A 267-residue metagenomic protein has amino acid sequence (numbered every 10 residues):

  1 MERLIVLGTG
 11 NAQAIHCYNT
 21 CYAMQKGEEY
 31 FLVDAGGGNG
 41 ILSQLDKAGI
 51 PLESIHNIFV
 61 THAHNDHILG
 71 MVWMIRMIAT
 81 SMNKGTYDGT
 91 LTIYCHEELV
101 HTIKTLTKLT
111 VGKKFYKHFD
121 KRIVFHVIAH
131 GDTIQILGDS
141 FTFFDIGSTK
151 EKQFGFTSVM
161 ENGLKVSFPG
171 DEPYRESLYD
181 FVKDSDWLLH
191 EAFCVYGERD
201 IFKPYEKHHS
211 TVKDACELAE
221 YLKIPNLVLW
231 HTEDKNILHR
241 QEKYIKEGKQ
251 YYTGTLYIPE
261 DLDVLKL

Functional and structural regions predicted by a protein language model:
M1-A48, K152-G170, W187: Conserved beta-strand hairpin/beta-sheet module of binuclear metal-dependent hydrolase folds, prominently
A12, I93, L99-V100, T232-I237: Short histidine/acidic/glycine/proline-rich micro-motifs that form metal- and phosphate-coordinating active-site loops
A14-H16, V127-G197: Active-site-proximal loop/helix segment associated with metal-binding centers of metalloenzymes
V33-G36, H56-A63, H96, V166-E172 (+3 more regions): Active-site neighborhood of phospho(di)ester-bond hydrolases with catalytic His/Asp-centered motifs
N39-L91: Active-site metal-binding motif and surrounding structural segment of the metallo-beta-lactamase
M74, I78-T92, K152-F154, V159-M160 (+1 more regions): P-loop/Walker A phosphate-binding loop and immediately adjacent motor/lid segment at beta-alpha junctions
Y87-K152, K249, D261: Metallo-beta-lactamase
P173-L262: Cap/insert and terminal regions of metallo-dependent hydrolase folds
